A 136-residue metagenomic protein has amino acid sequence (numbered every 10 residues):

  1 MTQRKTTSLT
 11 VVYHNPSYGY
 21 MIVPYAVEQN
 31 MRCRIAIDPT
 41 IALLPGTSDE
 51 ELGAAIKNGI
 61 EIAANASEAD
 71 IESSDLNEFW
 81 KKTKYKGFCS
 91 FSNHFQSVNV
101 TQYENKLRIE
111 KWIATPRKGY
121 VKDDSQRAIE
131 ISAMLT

Functional and structural regions predicted by a protein language model:
T2-E50, Y103-T136: Intrinsically disordered, low-complexity regulatory segments enriched in Ser/Thr/Pro and charged residues
Q3, A42-S97, T101-K106, K122-S132: Negatively charged, low-complexity tracts enriched in Asp/Glu with abundant Ser/Thr
